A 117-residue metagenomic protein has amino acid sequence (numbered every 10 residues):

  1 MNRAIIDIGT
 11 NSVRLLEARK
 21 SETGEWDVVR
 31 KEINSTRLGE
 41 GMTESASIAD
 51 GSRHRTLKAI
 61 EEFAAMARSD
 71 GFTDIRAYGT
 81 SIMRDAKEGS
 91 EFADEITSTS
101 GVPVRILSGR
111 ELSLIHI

Functional and structural regions predicted by a protein language model:
R3-D7: Short glycine-aspartate micro-motif
V13, N34, K87-E95, S100 (+1 more regions): N-terminally biased helix-coil "hinge/interface" segments that flank
V13-G51: Short glycine-rich, Thr/Ser-proximal phosphate-binding strand/loop in the N-terminal lobe of ATP-dependent enzymes
G39-D50, F72-T80, P103-V104: Glycine-/proline-rich flexible loop or hinge segments
R55-M66: Short, well-ordered amphipathic alpha-helical segments that serve as non-catalytic structural scaffolds within diverse
A65-E95: Short beta-strand-loop/turn "lid" adjacent to the catalytic site in phosphate-handling enzymes
P103-S113: A short, structured active-site edge motif that brings together acidic residues
I115-I117: Conserved small/polar residues in nucleotide/adenosyl-binding loops
